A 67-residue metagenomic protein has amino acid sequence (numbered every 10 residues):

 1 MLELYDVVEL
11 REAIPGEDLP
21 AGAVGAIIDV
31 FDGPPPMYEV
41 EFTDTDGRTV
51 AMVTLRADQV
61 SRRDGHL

Functional and structural regions predicted by a protein language model:
L2-H66: Basic/aromatic-rich interaction segments and small domains that mediate binding to polyanionic partners
